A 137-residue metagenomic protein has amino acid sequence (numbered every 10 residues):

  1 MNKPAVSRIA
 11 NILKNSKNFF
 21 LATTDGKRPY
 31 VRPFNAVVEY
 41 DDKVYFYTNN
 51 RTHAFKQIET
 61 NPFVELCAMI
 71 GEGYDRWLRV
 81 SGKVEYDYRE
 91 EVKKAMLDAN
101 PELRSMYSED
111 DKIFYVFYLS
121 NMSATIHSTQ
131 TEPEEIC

Functional and structural regions predicted by a protein language model:
P4-S7, T48-A54, P101-E102: Charged, amphipathic alpha-helical segments
N11-G26, V64-A68: A short, Trp-centered hydrophobic/proline-enriched beta-strand micro-motif
N15-K17, Y40-D42, T60-V64, Y74-G82 (+1 more regions): A generic structural signal for short beta-strands and their flanking turns/coil linkers
N18-F46: N-terminal leader/targeting helix
R28, Y74-R76, H127: Short glycine/serine/proline-enriched coil/turn segments at secondary-structure junctions
V37-G73: A short mixed-secondary-structure module that forms the rim of ligand-binding clefts
L78-C137: Charged, gly/pro-rich active-site loop segments
